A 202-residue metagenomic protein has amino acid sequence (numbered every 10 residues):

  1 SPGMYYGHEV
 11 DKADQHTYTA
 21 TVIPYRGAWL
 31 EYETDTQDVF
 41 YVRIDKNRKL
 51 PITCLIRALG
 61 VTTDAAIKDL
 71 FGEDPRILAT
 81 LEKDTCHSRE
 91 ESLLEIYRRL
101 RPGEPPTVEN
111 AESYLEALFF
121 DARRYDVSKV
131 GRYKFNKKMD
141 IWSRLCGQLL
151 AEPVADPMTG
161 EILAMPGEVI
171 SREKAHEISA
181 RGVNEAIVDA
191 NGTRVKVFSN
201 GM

Functional and structural regions predicted by a protein language model:
S1-M202: N-terminal non-catalytic structural scaffold regions of very large proteins
